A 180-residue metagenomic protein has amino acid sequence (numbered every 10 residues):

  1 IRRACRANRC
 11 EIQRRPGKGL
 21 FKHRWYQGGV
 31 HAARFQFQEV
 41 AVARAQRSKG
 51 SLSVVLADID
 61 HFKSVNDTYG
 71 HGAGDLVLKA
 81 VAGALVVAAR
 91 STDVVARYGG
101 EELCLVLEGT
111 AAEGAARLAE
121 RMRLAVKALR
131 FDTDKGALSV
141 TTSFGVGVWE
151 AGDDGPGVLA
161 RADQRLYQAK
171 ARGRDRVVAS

Functional and structural regions predicted by a protein language model:
I1-P16: Regulatory sensory/coupling modules that transmit signals to nucleotide-handling catalytic cores
R15, L20-S51, H61-G109, E113 (+2 more regions): Cytosolic catalytic cores of cyclic-nucleotide second-messenger enzymes
S53, S143: Cell-envelope/extracellular polymer assembly enzymes that use nucleotide-activated donors
V55-D58, G100, A162: Conserved metal-coordinating catalytic motifs of nucleotidyl cyclase and c-di-GMP turnover enzymes
R97, V126-T142: Catalytic core regions of nucleotide second-messenger enzymes
A112, A116-A119, V148-A179: Catalytic-core segments of nucleotide cyclases and related cyclic-nucleotide turnover enzymes
